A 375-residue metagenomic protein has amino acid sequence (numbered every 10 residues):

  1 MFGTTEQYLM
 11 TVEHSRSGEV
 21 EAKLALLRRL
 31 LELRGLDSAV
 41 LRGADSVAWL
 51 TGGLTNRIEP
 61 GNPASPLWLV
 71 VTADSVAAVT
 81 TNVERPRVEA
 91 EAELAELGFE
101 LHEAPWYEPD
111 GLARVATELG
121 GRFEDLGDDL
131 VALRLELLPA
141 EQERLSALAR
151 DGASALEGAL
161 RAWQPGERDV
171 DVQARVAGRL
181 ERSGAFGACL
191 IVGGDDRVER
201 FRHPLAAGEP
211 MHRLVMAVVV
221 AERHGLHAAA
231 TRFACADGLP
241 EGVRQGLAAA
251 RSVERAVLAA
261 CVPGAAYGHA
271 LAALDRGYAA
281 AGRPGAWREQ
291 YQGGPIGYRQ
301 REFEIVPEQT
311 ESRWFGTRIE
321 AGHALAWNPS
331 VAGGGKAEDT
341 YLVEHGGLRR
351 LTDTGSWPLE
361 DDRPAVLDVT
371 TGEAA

Functional and structural regions predicted by a protein language model:
M1-A375: Active-site neighborhoods and metal-handling regions in enzymes and metal-associated proteins
